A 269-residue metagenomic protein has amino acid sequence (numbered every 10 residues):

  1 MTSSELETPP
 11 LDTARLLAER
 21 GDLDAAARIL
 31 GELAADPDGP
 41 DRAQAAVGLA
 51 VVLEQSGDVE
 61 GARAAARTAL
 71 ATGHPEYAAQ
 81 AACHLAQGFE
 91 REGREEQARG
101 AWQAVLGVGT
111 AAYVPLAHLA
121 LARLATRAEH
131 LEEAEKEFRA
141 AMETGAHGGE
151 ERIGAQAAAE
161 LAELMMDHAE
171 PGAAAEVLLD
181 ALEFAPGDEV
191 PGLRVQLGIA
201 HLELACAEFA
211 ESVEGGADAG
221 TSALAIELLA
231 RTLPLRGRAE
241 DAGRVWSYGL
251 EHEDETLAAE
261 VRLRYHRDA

Functional and structural regions predicted by a protein language model:
L6-D36, G48-Q55, H84-R91: Alpha-helical segment of the N-proximal tetratricopeptide repeat
L23-D24, V59, E95, L131 (+3 more regions): TPR-repeat structural position
G31-A35, R67-A71, Q103-G107, R139-A146 (+3 more regions): Amphipathic alpha-helical segments of tetratricopeptide repeats
